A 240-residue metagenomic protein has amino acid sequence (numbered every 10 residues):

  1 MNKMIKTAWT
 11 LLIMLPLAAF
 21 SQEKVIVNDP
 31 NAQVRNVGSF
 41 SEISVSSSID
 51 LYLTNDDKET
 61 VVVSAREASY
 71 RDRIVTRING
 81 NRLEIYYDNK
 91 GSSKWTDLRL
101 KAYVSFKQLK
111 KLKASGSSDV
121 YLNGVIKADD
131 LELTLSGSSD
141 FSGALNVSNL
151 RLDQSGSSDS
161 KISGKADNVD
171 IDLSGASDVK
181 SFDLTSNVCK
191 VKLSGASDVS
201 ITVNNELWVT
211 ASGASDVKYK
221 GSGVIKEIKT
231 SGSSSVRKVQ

Functional and structural regions predicted by a protein language model:
M1-Q240: Intrinsically disordered, low-complexity terminal regions
